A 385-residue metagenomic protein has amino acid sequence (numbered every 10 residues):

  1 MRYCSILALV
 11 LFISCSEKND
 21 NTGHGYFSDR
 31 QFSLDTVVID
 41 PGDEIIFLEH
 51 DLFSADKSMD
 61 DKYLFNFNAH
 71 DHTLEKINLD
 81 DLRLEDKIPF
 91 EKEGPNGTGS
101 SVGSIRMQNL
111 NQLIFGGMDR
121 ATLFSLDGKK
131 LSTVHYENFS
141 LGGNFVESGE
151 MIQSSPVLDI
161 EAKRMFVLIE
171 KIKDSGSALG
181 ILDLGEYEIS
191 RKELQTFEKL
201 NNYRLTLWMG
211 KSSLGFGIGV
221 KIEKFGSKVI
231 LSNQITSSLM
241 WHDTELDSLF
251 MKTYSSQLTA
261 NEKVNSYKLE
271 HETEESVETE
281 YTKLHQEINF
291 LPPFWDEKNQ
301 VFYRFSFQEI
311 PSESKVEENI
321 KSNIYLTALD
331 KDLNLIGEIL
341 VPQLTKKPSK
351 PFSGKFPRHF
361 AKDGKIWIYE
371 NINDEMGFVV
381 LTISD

Functional and structural regions predicted by a protein language model:
I13-S14: C-terminal motif of bacterial Sec signal peptides marking the signal peptidase cleavage site
D35-I45, I88-T98, V134-G149, S190-S213 (+2 more regions): Surface-exposed loop and turn segments in beta-propeller and other repeat-based domains that flank or scaffold
D40-L74, L291-S312: Beta-strand-rich domains and repeat architectures in extracellular enzymes and scaffolds, especially beta-propellers
E49-S58, G103-Q108, E150-A162, G210-F225 (+2 more regions): Structural signature of eukaryotic scaffold interfaces centered on beta-propeller domains
R120, D127-A162, L168-I172: Asp-box/WD-like beta-propeller blade repeats and closely related beta-sheet repeat scaffolds
L168-K171, R304-S322, F378: Short, conserved, GDST-rich strand-edge loop motifs in beta-rich repeat architectures
S177-E188, S237, N319-N334, V380-D385: Beta-propeller blade signature
G180-D243: Loop-centered beta-sheet repeat module
